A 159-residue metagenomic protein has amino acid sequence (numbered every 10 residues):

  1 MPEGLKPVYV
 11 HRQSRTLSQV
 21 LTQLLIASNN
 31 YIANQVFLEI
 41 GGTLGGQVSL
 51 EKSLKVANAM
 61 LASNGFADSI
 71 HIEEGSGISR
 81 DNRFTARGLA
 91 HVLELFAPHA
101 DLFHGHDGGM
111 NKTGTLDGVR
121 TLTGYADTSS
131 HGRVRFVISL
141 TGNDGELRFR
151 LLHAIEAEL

Functional and structural regions predicted by a protein language model:
M1-N82, A86-R87, V92-A100: A small/polar active-site loop signature that marks catalytic segments
V56, H71-L159: C-terminal soluble interaction/assembly domains
